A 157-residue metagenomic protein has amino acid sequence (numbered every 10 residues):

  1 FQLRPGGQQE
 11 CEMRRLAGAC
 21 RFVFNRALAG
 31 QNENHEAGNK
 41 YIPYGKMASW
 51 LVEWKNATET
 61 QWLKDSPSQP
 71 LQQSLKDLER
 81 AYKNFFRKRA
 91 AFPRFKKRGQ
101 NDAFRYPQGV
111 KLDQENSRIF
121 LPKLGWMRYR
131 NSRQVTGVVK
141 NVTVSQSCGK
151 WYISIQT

Functional and structural regions predicted by a protein language model:
F1-T157: Nucleic-acid substrate recognition interfaces
